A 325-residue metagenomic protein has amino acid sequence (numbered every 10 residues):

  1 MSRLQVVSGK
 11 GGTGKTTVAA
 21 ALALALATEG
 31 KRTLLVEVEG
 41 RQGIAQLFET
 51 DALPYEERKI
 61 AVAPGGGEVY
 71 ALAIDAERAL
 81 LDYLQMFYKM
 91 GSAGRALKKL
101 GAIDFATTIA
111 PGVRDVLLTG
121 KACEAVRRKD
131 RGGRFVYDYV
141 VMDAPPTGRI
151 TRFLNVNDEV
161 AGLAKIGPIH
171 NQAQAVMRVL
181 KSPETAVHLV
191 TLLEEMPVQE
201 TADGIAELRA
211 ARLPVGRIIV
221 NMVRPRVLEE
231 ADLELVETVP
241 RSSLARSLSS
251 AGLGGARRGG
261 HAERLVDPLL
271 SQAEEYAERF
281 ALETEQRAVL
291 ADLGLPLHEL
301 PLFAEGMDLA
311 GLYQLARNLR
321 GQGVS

Functional and structural regions predicted by a protein language model:
M1-Q5: Pre-Walker A (Motif I) flank of P-loop NTPase domains
V6-I74, L154-N157: Walker A/P-loop NTP-binding active-site region of P-loop NTPases, recognizing the glycine-rich GxxxxGKT/S
T13, T17-A21, T28-E29, L34 (+2 more regions): Conserved catalytic-core segment of NTP-binding enzymes
L22, A52, Y88, D203-R209 (+1 more regions): Short, solvent-exposed amphipathic alpha-helical segments in soluble enzyme and RNA/protein-processing domains
E57-K98: A conserved catalytic-core segment of Leloir-type glycosyltransferases
D82-V126: ATP-hydrolysis module of ASCE/P-loop NTPase motor domains, specifically the Walker B Asp-Glu catalytic pair
L84-M90, E230-L235, G311-L319: Short, surface-exposed amphipathic charged segments that create phosphate/polyanion-binding patches used for binding
T284, V289-S325: NTP-binding/hydrolysis catalytic cores, primarily Walker-type P-loop NTPases
